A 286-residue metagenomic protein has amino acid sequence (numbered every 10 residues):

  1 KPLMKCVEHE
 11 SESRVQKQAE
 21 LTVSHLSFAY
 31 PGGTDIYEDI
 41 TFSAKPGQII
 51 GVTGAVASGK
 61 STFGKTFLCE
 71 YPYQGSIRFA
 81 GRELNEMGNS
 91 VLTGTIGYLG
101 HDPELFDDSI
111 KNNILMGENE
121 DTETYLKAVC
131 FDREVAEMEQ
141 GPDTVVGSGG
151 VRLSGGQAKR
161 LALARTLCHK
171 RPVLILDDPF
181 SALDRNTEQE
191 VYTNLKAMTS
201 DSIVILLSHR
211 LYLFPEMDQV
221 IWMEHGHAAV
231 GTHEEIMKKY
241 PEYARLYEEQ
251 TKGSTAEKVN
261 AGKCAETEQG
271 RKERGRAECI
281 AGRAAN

Functional and structural regions predicted by a protein language model:
K1-G32, P72-Q74, R78, E120-K127 (+1 more regions): ABC transporter TMD-NBD coupling linker
Q18, T193, A197-S200, R210 (+1 more regions): C-terminal portion of ABC ATPase nucleotide-binding domains
T53-A55: The feature captures the beta-strand-to-loop junction immediately N-terminal to the Walker
F67-C69: Helix-to-loop junction immediately C-terminal to a conserved catalytic motif
Y73, D132-L161, K170-P172, L176-P179 (+3 more regions): ABC-fold ATPase nucleotide-binding domain signature/coupling loops
G75-E83, L92: Conserved ABC transporter NBD signature motif
P103-V145, K170, N186-T187, E242: Conserved "ABC signature" C-loop
